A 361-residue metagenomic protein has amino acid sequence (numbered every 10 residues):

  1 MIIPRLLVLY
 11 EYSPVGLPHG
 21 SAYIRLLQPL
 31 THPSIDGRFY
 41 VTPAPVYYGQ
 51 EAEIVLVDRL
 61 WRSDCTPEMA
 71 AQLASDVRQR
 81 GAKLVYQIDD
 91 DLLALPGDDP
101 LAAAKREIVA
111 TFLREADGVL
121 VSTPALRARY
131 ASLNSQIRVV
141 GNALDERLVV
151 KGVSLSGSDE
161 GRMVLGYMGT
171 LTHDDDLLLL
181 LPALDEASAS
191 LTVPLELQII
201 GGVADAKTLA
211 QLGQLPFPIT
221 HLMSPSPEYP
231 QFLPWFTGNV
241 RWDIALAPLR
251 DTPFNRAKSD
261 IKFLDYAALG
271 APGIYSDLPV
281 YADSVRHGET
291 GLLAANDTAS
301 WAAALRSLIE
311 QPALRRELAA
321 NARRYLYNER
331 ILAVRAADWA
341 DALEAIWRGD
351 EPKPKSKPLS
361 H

Functional and structural regions predicted by a protein language model:
M1-D64: N-terminal pre-catalytic "stem/leader" segment of glycosyltransferase-like enzymes
V8-P29, E146-K151, S158-G238: Conserved catalytic-core segment of nucleotide-activated headgroup transferases in glycan assembly
F39-R129, Q231: Extended catalytic core of nucleotide-activated donor transferases of GT-like folds
R114-K151: Donor nucleotide-sugar binding/catalytic pocket of nucleotide-sugar-dependent glycosyltransferases
D175, P225-D265, Y275-D283: Nucleotide-sugar-dependent
V285-G288, L292-A299, S307-A313: Conserved acidic donor-binding segment of nucleotide-sugar-dependent glycosyltransferases
S307, L314-E329: A short, well-ordered alpha-helix in the C-terminal region of glycosyltransferases
L332-H361: C-terminal alpha-helical cap of glycosyltransferases
